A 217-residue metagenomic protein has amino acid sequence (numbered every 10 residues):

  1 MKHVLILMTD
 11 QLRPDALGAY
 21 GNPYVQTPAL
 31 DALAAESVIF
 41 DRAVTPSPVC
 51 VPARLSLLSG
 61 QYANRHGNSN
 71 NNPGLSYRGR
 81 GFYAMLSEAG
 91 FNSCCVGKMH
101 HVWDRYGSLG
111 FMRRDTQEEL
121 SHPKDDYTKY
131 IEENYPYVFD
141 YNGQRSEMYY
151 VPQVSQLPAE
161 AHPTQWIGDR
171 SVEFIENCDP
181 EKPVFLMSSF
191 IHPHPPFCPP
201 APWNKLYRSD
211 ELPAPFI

Functional and structural regions predicted by a protein language model:
M1-I217: Formylglycine-dependent sulfatase
